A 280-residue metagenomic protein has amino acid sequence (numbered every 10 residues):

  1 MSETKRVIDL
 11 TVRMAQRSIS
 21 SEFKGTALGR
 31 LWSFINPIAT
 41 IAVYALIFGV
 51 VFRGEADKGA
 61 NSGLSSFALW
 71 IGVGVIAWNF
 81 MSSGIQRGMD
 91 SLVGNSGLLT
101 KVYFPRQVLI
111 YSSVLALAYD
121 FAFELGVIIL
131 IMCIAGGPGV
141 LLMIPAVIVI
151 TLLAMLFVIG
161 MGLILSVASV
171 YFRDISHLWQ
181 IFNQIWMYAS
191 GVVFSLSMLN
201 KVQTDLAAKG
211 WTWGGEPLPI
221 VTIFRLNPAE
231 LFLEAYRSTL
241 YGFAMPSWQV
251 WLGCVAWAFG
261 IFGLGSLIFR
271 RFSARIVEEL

Functional and structural regions predicted by a protein language model:
M1-L280: Hydrophobic transmembrane alpha-helices and immediately adjacent juxtamembrane helices of multi-pass inner-membrane
